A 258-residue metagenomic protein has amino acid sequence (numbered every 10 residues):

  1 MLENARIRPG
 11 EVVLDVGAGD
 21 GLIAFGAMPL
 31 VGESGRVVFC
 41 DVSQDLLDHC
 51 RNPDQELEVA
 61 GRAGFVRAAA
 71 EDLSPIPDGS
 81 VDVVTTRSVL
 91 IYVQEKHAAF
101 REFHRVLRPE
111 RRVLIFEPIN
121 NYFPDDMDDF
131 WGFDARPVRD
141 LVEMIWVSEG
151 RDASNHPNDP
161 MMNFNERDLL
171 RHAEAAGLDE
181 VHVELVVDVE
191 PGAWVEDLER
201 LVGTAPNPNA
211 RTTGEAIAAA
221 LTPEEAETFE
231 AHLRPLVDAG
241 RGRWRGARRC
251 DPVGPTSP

Functional and structural regions predicted by a protein language model:
M1-E11, G26: Conserved alpha-helix/loop element of class I SAM-dependent methyltransferases that forms part of the SAM/SAH-binding
V12-L73: Class I SAM-dependent methyltransferase SAM/SAH-binding core
E71-V83: A short acidic, Gly/Pro-enriched loop at the edge of an enzyme's catalytic core that lines a small-molecule cofactor
D82-H97, I119: A short SAM/SAH-binding and catalytic strip from SAM-dependent methyltransferases
H97-R112: A short glycine-rich, Lys/Arg-flanked "PGG" loop and its adjoining helix->strand segment in the class I
R112-M144: Conserved class I S-adenosyl-L-methionine
M161-A176: Short alpha-helix
E180-G242: C-terminal helical/coil "lid" or tail adjacent to the Rossmann-like core of SAM-dependent
